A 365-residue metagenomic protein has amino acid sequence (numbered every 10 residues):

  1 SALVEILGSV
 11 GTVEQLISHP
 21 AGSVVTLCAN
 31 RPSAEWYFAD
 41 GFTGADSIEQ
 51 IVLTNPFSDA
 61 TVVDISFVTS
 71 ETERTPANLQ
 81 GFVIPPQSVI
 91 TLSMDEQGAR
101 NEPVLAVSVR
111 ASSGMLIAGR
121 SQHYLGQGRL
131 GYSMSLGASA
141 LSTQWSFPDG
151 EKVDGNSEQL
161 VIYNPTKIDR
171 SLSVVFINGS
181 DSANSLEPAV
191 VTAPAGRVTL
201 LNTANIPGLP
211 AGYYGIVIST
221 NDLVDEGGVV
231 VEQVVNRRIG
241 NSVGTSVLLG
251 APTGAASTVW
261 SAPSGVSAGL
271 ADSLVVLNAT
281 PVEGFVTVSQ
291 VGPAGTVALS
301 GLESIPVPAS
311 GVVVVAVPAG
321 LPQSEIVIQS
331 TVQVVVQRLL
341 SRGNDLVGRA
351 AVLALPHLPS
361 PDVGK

Functional and structural regions predicted by a protein language model:
S1-L3, T72-E102, A106, D181-A211 (+2 more regions): Intrinsically disordered, low-complexity Pro/Gly/Ser/Thr-rich segments with frequent PxxP/GP/PP motifs and embedded
L3-V4, E35, V327, G364: Extracellular/secretory-pathway and virion-surface proteins
L7, R110-G114, S219-L223, T331-Q333: Beta-strand-rich extracellular modules
V10-P56, M115-P165, D225-P281, S289 (+1 more regions): Conserved functional hotspot residues at active sites or interaction interfaces
L53-T75, A111, Q159-S182, S273-T296: Short acidic, flexible loop segments centered on an aromatic residue
F67, E73-V153: Solenoidal tandem-repeat scaffolds enriched in leucines and small polar residues
T91-A106, S133-A140, D149-N164, V175 (+4 more regions): Extended non-catalytic domains of envelope/secretory-pathway proteins
D222-L223, E283, Q290-V313, G320-V352: C-terminal beta-sandwich/jelly-roll accessory domains of carbohydrate-active enzymes
